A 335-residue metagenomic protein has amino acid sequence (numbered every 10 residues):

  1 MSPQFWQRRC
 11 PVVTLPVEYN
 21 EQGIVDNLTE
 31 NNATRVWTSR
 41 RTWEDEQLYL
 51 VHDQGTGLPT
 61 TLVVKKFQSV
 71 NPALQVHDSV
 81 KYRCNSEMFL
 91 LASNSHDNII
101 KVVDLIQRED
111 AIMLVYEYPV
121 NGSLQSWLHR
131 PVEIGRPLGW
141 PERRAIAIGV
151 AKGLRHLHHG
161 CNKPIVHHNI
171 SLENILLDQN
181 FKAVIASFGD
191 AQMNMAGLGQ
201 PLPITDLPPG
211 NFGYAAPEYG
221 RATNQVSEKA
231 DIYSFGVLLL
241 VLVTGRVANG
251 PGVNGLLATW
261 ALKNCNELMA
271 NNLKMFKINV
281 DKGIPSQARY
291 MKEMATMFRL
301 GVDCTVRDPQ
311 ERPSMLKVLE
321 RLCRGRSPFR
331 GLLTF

Functional and structural regions predicted by a protein language model:
D45-Q75: Glycine-rich ATP phosphate-binding loop
K101-A111, V120: Short beta-strand micro-motifs within the conserved protein kinase catalytic domain, predominantly in the N-lobe
P119-P131: Structural motif in protein kinase domains
H158, N162-D178: Catalytic-loop of the protein kinase fold
S171-Y214, G220: Activation segment/activation loop of eukaryotic-type protein kinase catalytic domains
D231: Conserved catalytic-loop aspartate of Hanks-type protein kinases
A261-Q310: C-terminal lobe substrate-recognition/regulatory segment of protein kinase catalytic domains
